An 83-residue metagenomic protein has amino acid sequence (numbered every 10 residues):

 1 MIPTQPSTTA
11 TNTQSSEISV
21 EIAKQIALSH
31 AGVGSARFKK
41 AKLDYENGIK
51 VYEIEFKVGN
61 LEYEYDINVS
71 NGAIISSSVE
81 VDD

Functional and structural regions predicted by a protein language model:
M1-D83: Long, terminal "pre-/pro-" and other extracytoplasmic accessory regions that lie outside the mature folded/catalytic
